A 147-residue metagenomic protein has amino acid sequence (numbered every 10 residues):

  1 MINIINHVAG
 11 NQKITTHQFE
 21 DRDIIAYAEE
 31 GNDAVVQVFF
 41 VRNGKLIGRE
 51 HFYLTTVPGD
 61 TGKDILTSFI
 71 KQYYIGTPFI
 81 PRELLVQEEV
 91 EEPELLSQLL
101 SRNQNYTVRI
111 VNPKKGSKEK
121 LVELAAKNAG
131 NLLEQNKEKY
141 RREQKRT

Functional and structural regions predicted by a protein language model:
I2-T147: Conserved catalytic/ligand-binding micro-motifs in nucleotide and anionic cofactor chemistry
